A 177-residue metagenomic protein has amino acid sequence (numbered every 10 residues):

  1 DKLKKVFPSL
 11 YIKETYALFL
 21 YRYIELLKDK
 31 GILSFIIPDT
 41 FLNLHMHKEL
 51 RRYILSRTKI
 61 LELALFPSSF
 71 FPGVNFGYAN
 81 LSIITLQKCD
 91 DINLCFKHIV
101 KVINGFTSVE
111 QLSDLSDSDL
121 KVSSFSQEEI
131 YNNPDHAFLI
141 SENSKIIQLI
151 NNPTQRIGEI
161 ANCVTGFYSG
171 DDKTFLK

Functional and structural regions predicted by a protein language model:
D1-L176: Signature of N6-adenine DNA methyltransferases within the class I
